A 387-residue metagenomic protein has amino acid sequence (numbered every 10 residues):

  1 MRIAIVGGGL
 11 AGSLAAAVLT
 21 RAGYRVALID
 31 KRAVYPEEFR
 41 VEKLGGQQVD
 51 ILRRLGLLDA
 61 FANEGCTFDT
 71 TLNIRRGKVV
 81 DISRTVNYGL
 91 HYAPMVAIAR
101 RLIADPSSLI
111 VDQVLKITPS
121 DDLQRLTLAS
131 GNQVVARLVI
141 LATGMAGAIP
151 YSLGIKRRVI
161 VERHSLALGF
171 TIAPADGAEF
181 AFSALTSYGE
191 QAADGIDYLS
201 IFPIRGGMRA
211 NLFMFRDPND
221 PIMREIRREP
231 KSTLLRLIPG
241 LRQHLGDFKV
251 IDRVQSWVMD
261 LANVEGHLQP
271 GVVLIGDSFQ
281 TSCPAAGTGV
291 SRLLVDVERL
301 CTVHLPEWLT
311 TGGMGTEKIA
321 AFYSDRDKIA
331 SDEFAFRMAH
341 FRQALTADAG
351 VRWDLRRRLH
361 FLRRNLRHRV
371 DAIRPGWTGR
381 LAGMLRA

Functional and structural regions predicted by a protein language model:
M1-A11: Beta1/beta-strand and adjacent pyrophosphate-binding region of the FAD-binding site in flavoprotein oxidoreductases
V6, T20-R40: Glycine-rich FAD pyrophosphate-binding loop
A11, V34, A146: Conserved Rossmann-like nucleotide-cofactor binding loop
A33-R53: Conserved N-terminal glycine-rich FAD pyrophosphate-binding loop of Rossmann-like flavoproteins
D50, R54, F61-I155, V159-S165 (+1 more regions): Conserved N-terminal helical subregion
A142-L241: Conserved FAD-binding catalytic core of PHBH/FMO-like flavoproteins
P218-T310, M314-G315: FAD/FMN-dependent oxidoreductases across multiple families
D247, T302-A387: C-terminal helical "tail/cap" subdomain of flavin- and related membrane-associated enzymes
